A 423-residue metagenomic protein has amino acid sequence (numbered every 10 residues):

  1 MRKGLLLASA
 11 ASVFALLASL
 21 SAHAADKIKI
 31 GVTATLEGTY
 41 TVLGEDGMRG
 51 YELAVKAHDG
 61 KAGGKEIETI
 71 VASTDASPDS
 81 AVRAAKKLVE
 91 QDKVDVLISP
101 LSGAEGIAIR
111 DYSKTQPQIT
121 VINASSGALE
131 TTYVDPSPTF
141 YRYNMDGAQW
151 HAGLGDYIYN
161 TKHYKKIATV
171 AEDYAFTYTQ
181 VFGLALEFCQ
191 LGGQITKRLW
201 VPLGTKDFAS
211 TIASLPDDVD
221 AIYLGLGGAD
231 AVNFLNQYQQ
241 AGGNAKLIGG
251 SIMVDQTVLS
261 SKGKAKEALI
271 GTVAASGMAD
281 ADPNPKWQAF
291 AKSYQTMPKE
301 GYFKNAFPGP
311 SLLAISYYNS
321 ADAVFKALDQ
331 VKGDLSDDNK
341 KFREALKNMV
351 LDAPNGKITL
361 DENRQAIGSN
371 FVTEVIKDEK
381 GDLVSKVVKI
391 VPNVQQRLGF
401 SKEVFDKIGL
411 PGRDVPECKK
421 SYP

Functional and structural regions predicted by a protein language model:
S19-A24: Sec/Tat signal peptide C-region and signal peptidase I cleavage site
I28, K347-P423: Solvent-exposed, acidic/polar segments of extracytosolic/periplasmic ligand-binding ectodomains
G31-E52, A72-D79, L101-S102, V170-Y178 (+3 more regions): Extracytoplasmic "Venus flytrap"
V42-G47, A57, K61-Y133, Y143 (+2 more regions): Beta-alpha junction/loop-to-helix N-cap segments that form part of ligand/metal-binding clefts
T74, I122-E130, L203-G204, N244-K266 (+1 more regions): Venus flytrap/periplasmic-binding-protein-like
S80-R83, L129-T132, P138-G242, A281 (+1 more regions): Extracellular/periplasmic Venus flytrap/periplasmic-binding protein
L88, D92-S102, T120-A124, K166-A171 (+4 more regions): Periplasmic-binding protein-like
S137, Y238-N319, D329-G333, S385-K386 (+2 more regions): Extracellular/periplasmic periplasmic-binding protein-like sensory domains
